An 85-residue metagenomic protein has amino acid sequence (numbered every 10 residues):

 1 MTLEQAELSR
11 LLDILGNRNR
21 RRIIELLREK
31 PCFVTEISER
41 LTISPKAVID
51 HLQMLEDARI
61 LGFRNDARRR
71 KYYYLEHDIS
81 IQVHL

Functional and structural regions predicted by a protein language model:
M1-L12: Short, Lys/Arg-enriched N-terminal segment that forms or immediately precedes the first helix of a structured domain
L12, R69-L85: Conserved segment of winged-helix/HTH DNA-binding domains
R18-R20, E29-T35: Short capping segments at the starts of secondary-structure elements
I23, E36-R40: A short acidic, leucine-rich amphipathic alpha-helix
E39, E56-D57: Alpha-helical residues within the helix-turn-helix
K46: Key DNA-contact positions within bacterial/archaeal DNA-binding proteins
H51: Residues within the DNA-recognition helix of helix-turn-helix
D57-A67: Beta-hairpin "wing" of winged helix-turn-helix
